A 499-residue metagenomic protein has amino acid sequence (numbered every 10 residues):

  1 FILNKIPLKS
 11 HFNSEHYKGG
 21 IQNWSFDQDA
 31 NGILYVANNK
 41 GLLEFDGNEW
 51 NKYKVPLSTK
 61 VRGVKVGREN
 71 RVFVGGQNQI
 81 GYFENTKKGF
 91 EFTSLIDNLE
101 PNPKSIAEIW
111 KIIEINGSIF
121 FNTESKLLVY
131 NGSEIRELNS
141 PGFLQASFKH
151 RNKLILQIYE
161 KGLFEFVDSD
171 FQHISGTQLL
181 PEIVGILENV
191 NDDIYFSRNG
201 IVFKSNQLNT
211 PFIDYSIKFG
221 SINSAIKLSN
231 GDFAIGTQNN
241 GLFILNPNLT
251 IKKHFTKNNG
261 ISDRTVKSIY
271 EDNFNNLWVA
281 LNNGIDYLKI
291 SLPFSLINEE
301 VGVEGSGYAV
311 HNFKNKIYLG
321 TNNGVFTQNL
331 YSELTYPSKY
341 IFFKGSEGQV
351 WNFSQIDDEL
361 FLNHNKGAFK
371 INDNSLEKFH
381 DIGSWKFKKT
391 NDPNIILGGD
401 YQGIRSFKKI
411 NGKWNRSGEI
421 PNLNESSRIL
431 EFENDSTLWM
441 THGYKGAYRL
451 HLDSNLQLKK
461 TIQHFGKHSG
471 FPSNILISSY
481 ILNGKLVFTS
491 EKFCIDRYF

Functional and structural regions predicted by a protein language model:
F1-F499: Carboxylate-rich, polar loop motifs that coordinate divalent cations or form catalytic acidic clusters
